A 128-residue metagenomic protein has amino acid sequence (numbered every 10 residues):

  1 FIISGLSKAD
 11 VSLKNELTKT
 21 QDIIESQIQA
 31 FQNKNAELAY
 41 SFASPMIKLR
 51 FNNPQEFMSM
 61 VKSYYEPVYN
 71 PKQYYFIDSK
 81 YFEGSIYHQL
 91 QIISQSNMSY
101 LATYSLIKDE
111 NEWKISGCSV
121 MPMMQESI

Functional and structural regions predicted by a protein language model:
K8-D10: Boundary of Sec targeting at the N-terminus
K14, T18-D22, S26, A36-G84: Short solvent-exposed beta->alpha transition segments
D78-I128: Exposed beta-sheet edge and beta->alpha loop/turn motif
